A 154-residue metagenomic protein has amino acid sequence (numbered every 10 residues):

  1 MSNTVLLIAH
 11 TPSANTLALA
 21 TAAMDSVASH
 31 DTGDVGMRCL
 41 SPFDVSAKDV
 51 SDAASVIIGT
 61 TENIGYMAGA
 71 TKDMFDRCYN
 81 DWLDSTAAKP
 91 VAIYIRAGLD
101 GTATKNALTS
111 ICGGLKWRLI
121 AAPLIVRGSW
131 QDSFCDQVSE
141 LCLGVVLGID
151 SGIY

Functional and structural regions predicted by a protein language model:
S2-V5, N15-A18, A22-P42, D52-T60 (+1 more regions): FMN-binding flavodoxin-like domain, especially the glycine-rich phosphate-binding loop
H10-A14: Short polar catalytic/cofactor-binding loops
V45: Short, charge-patterned binding micro-sites
K48-D49: Short amphipathic alpha-helix with an adjacent loop that forms part of the alpha/beta core around
